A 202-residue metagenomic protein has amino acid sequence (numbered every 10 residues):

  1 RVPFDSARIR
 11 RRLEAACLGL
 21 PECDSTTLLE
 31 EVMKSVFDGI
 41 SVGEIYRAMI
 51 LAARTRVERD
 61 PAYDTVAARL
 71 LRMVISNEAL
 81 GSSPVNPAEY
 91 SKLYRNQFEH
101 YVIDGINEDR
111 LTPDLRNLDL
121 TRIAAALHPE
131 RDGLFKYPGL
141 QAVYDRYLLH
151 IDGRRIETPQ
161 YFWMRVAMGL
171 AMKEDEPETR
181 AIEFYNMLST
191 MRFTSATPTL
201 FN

Functional and structural regions predicted by a protein language model:
R1-N202: Extended catalytic cores of very large enzyme megasubunits
